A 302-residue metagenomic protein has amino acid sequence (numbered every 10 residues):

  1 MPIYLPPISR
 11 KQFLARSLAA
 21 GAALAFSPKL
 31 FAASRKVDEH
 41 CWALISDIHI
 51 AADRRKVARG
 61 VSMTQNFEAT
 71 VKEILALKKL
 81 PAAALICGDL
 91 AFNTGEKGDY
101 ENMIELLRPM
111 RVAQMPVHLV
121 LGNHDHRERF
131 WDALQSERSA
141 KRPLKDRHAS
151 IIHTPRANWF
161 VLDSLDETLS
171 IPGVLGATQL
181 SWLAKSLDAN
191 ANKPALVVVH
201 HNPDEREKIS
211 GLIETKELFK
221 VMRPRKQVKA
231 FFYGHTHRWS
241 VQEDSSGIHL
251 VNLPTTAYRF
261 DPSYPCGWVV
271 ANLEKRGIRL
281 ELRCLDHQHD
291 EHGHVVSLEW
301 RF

Functional and structural regions predicted by a protein language model:
M1-P7, Q12-A32: N-terminal export signals
R16, F31-Y100: N-terminal active-site segment of His-dependent metallophosphoesterases
S34, E96-K185, A189-N190, P194 (+4 more regions): Extended active-site neighborhood of metal-dependent phosphoesterases/phosphodiesterases
K36, N272-F302: A short C-terminal boundary segment appended to hydrolase-like catalytic domains
I45-S46, A84-G88, V117-G122, L162 (+3 more regions): Active-site neighborhood of phospho(di)ester-bond hydrolases with catalytic His/Asp-centered motifs
I48-A51, L90-N93, N123-R127, L165-T168 (+3 more regions): Solvent-exposed loop/turn segments at secondary-structure junctions within structured extracellular/periplasmic domains
N190-R206: Short acidic, glycine-rich surface-loop motifs adjacent to enzyme active sites
E207-K216, T236: Flexible, glycine-rich surface segments
